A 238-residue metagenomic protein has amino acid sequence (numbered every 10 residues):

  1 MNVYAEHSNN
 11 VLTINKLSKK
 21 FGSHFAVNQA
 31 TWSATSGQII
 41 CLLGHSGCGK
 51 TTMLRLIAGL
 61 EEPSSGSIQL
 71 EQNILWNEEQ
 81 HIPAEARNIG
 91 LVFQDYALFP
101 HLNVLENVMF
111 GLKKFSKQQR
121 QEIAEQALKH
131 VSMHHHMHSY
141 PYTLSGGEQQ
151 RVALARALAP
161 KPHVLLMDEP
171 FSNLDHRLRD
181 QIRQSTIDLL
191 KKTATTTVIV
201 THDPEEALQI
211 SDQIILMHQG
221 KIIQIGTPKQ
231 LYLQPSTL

Functional and structural regions predicted by a protein language model:
L43-H45: The feature captures the beta-strand-to-loop junction immediately N-terminal to the Walker
N73-W76, Q118-H136, I187-K191: Conserved ABC ATPase "signature" region
I74-G90, K114-K117, Q121, Q234-P235: ABC ATPase NBD coupling module
L102-M109: Short coil-to-helix segment of the ABC ATPase nucleotide-binding domain corresponding to the Q-loop/switch region
Y140-L144, E148: Conserved ABC ATPase signature
A159-H163: A short, proline-enriched helix->beta-strand linker immediately N-terminal to the Walker B motif in ABC-type P-loop
I225-G226: ABC ATPase "signature
